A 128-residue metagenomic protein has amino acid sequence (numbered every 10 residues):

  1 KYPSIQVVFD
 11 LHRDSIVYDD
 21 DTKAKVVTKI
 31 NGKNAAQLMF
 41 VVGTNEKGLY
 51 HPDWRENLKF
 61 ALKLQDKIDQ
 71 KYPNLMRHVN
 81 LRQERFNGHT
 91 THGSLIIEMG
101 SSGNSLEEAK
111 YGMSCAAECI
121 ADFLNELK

Functional and structural regions predicted by a protein language model:
K1, E46-R55, E98-E107: Second-shell loop/turn segments in exported
K1-N45: Active-site microenvironments of hydrolase-like enzyme catalytic domains
P3, H12-S15, I68-Y72, I120 (+1 more regions): Sec/Tat-exported extracytoplasmic proteins
R13-Y18, N45-G48, E84-N87, S101-N104: Solvent-exposed loop/turn segments at secondary-structure junctions within structured extracellular/periplasmic domains
D19, A24-I30, Q70-P73, E84-T90: Active-site-adjacent loop/helix surface patches within enzyme catalytic domains that shape the substrate-binding cleft
D53-N80: Active-site-adjacent substrate-binding region of metalloamidase/peptidase-like peptide-processing proteins
R77-K128: Active-site-adjacent mobile loop/cap segments within catalytic or ligand-binding domains
